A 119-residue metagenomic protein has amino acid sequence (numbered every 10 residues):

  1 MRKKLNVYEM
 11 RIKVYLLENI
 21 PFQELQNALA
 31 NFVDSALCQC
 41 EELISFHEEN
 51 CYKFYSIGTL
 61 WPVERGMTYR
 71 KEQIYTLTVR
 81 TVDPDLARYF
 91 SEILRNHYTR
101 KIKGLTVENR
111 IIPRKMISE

Functional and structural regions predicted by a protein language model:
M1-E119: RNA-interacting cores
